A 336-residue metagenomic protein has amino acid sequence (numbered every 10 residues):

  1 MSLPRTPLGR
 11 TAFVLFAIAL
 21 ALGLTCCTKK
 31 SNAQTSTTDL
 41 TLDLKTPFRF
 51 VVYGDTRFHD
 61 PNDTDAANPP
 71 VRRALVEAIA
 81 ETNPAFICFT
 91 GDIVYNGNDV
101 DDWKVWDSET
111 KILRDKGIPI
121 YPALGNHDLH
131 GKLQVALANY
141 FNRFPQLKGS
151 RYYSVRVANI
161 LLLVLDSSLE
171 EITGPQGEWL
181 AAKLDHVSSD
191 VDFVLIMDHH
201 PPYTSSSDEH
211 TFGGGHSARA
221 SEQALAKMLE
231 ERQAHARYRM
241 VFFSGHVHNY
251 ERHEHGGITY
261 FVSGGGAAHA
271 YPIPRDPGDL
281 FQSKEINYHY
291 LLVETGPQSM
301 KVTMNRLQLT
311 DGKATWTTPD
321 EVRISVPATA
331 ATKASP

Functional and structural regions predicted by a protein language model:
S2-V14: Bacterial N-terminal signal peptides that target proteins for export
L24-C26: C-terminal motif of bacterial Sec signal peptides marking the signal peptidase cleavage site
T28-D101, S205, E209: N-terminal active-site segment of His-dependent metallophosphoesterases
S36-T38, L42, D63, D99-V194 (+3 more regions): Extended active-site neighborhood of metal-dependent phosphoesterases/phosphodiesterases
L44, K284-P336: A short C-terminal boundary segment appended to hydrolase-like catalytic domains
F50, I87, L162, V194-L195: Hydrophobic beta-strand anchors of alpha/beta hydrolase catalytic cores
D55, G91-D92, G125-N126, H199 (+1 more regions): Active-site glycine-centered loops adjacent to acidic/histidine catalytic or metal-binding residues that shape
S167, M197-P201, G245-V247, N305-R306: Short, well-ordered beta-to-alpha junction loops that form the rim of enzyme active sites and present histidine/acidic
